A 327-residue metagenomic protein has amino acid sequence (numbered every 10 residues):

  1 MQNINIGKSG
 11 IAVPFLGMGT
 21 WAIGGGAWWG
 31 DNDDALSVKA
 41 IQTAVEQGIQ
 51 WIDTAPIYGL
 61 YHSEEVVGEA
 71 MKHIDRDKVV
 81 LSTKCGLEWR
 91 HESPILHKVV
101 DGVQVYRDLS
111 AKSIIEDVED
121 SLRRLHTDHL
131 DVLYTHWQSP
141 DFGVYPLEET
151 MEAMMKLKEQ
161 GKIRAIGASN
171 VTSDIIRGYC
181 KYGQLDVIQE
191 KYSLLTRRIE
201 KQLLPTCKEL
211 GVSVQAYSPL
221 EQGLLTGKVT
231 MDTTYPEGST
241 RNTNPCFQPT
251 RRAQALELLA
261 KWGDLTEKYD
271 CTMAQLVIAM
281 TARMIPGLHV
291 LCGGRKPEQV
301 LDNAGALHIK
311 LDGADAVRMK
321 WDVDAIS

Functional and structural regions predicted by a protein language model:
M1-V80: N-terminal binding-site loop/beta-alpha segment at the start of enzyme catalytic domains that lines or forms
N3, Q138-S327: Beta/alpha (TIM)-barrel catalytic core signal, keyed to glycine-rich beta->alpha loops juxtaposed to Asp/Glu that bind
K8, A70-R76, R123-H126, Y179-G183: Acidic (Asp/Glu)-rich catalytic clusters
S9-W28, S82-Q104, Y134: N-terminal small/glycine-rich loop or linker at the start of catalytic domains across soluble metabolic enzymes
V13-G17, Q50-W51, K78-S82, H129-V132 (+4 more regions): Structural preference for beta-strand elements that scaffold enzyme active sites
A22-D34, V100-I115, D141-G143: Active-site mouth loops of central-metabolism enzymes
D31-A44, S110-R124, T172-G178: Short, acidic/polar
L122-D141: Active-site groove signature of glycoside hydrolases
